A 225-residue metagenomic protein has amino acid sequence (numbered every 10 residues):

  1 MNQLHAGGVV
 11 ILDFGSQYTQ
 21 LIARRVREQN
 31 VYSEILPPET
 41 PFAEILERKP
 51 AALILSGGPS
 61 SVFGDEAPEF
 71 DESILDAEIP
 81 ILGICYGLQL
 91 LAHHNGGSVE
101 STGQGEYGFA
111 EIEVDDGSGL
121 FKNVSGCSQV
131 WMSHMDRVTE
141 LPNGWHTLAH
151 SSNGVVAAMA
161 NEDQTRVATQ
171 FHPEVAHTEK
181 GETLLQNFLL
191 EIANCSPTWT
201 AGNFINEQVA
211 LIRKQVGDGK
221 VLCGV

Functional and structural regions predicted by a protein language model:
M1-A52, P59-G64, E69-A77, H93-V225: RNA-binding accessory domains that recognize and position tRNA/RNA substrates
G57, L82: Glycine-rich nucleotide/cofactor/substrate-binding loop typically near the N-terminus or early in the first domain
G83, G87, A92: Gly/Ala-rich beta-loop-alpha elbow adjacent to hydrolase catalytic centers
